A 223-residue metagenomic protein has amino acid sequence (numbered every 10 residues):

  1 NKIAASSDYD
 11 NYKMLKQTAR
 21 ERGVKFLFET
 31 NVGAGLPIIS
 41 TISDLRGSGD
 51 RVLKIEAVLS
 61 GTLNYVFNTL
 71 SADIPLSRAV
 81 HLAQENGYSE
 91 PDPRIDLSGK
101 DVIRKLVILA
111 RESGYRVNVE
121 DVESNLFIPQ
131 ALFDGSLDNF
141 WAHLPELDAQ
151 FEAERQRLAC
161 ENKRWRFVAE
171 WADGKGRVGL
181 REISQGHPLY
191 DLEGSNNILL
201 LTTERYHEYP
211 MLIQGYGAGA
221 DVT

Functional and structural regions predicted by a protein language model:
K2-E29, A34-S43: Rossmann-fold NAD(P)-binding glycine/threonine-rich loop
V24-L36, K54-S60, V119-F127: Short, basic, helix/turn surface patches
K25-F28, R51-V52, P91-P93, P210-G217: A short glycine/serine-rich beta->alpha loop
V32-G33, I42-R46, D50-L82, D92 (+1 more regions): Rossmann-like dinucleotide-binding core of oxidoreductases
K54-L59, N64-F67, L82, D173-T223: Catalytic, metal-anchored helix/loop core of enzyme active sites in primary metabolism
T69-L70, R78-D191, N196: Substrate-binding/catalytic subdomain of NAD(P)-dependent oxidoreductase enzymes
